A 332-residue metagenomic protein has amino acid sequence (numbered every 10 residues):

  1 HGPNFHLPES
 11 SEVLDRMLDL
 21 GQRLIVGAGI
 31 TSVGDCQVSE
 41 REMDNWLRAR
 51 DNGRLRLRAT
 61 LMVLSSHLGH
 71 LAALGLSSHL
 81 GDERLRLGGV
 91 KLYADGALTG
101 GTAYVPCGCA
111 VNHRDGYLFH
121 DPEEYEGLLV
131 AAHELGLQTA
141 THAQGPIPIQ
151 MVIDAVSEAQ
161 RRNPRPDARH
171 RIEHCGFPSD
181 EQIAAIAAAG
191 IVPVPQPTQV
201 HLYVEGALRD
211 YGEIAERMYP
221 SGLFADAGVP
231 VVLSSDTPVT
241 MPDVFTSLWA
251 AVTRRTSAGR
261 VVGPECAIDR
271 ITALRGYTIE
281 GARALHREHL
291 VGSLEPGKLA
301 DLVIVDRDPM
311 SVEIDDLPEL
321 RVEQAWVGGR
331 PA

Functional and structural regions predicted by a protein language model:
H1-A73, L92-P148, R161-P164, A168-R169 (+5 more regions): Divalent metal-binding segments
F5-H6, V130-A140, I147-H170, H174-C175 (+4 more regions): His/Asp/Glu-enriched, well-ordered alpha-helical/loop segment that forms or immediately abuts the divalent-metal
L55, D82-G88, P166-A168, A227-P230: A short helix-to-beta-strand connector/capping loop
G69-G89, P178-G190: Short amphipathic alpha-helices and their capping/turn segments at secondary-structure boundaries
R84-T102, A189-V200: Non-cysteine beta-strand/loop elements that form the S-adenosyl-L-methionine
L85-R86, H286-R287, P318-L320: Short, small/polar residue-rich loop motifs at catalytic or cofactor-binding pockets
I314-A332: P-loop/Walker A phosphate-binding loop and immediately adjacent motor/lid segment at beta-alpha junctions
